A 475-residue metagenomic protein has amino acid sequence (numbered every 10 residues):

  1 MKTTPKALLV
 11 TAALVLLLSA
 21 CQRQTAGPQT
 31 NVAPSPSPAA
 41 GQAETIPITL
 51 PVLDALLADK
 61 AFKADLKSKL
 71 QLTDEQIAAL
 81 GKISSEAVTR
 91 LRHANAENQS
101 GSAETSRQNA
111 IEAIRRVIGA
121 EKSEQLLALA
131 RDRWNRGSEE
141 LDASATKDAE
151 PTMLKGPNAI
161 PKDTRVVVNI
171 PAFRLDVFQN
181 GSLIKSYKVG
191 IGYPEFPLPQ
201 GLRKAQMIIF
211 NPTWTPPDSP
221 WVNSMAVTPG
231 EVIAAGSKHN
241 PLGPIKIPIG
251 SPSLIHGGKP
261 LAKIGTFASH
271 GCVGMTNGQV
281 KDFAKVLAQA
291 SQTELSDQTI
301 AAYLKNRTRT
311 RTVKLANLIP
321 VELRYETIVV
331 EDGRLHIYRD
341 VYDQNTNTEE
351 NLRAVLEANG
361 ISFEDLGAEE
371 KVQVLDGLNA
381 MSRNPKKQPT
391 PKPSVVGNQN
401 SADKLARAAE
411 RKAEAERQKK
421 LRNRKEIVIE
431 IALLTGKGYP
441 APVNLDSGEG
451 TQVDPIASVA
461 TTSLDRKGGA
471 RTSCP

Functional and structural regions predicted by a protein language model:
M1-V10: Bacterial N-terminal signal peptides that target proteins for export
L17-A20: C-terminal motif of bacterial Sec signal peptides marking the signal peptidase cleavage site
Q22-A55, K69-E104, I111-I118, E124-V273 (+1 more regions): N-terminal pre-domains immediately preceding structured catalytic cores
